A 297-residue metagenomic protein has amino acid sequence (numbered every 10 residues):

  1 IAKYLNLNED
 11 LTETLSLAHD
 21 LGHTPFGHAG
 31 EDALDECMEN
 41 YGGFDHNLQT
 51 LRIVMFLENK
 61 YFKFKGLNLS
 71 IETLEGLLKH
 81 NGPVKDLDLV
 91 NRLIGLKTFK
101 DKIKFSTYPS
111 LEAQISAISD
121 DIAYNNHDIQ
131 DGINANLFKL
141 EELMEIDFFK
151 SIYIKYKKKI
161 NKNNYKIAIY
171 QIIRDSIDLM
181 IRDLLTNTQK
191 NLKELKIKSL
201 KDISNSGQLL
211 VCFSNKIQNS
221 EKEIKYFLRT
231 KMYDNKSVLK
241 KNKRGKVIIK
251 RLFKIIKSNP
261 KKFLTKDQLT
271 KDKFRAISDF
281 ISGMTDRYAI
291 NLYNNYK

Functional and structural regions predicted by a protein language model:
I1-D10, F44-L48, I53-K297: Histidine-centered, transition-metal-coordinating active-site segments
I1-N47, L51-I53: Well-ordered mid-protein domain cores that form the structural environment of catalytic cofactors
